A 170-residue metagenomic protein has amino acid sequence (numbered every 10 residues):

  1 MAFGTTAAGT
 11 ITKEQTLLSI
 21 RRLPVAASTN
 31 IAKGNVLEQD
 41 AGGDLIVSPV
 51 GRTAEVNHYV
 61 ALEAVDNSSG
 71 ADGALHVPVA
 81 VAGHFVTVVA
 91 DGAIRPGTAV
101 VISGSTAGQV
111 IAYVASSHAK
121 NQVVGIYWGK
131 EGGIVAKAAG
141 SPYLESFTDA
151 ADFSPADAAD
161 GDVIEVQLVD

Functional and structural regions predicted by a protein language model:
A2-D170: Glycine-anchored, exposed beta-strand/edge motif detector
